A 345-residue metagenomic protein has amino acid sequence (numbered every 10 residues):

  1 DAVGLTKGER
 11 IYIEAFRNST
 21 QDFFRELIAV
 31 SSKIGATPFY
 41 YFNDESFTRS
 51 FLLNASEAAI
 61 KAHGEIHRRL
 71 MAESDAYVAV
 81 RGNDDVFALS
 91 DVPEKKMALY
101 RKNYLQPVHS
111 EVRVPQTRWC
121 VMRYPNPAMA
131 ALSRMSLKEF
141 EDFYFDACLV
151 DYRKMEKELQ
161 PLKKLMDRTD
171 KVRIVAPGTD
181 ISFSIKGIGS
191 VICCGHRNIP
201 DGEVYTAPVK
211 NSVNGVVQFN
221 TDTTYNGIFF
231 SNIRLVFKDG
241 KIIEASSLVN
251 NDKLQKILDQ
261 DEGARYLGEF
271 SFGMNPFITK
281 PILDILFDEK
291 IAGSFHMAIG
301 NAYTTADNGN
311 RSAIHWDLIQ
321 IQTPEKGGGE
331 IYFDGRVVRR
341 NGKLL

Functional and structural regions predicted by a protein language model:
D1-G215, N341: Active-site bordering "gate/hinge" segments that shape substrate access to catalytic or cofactor-binding pockets
N18-S19, N83-D85, N126, I188 (+7 more regions): Short, glycine-/Ser/Thr-/acidic-enriched flexible segments
L165-K171, F229-S231, T323-E330: A short, compositionally biased
P177-G178, I185-G187, F237-D239, F333-R336: Short acidic-glycine loop/turn motifs at beta-strand connectors
D201-A245: Oxyanion-binding "anion nests"
N214, F230-N232, D239, R265-E269 (+3 more regions): Active-site lining segments that contact anionic ligands and/or coordinate catalytic metals
E244-G309: Dual-mode signal for accessory low-complexity, basic/Gly-rich regions
I282-L344: Internal helix-turn-beta structural module
